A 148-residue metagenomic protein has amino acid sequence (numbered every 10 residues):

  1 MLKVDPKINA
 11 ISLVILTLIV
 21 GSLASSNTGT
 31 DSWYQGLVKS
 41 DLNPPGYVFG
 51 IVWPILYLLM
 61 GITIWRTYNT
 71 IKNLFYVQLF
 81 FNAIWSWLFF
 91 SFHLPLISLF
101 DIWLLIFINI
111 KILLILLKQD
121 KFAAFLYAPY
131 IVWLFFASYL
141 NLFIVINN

Functional and structural regions predicted by a protein language model:
L2-S25: N-terminal signal-anchor transmembrane alpha helix
T17-L23, Q78-W87, I131-S138: Aromatic-anchored segments of alpha-helical transmembrane domains
T28-L42, I146-N147: Membrane-interface helix termini and inter-helical loops of multi-pass transporters
P44-L58, H93-L104: Membrane-interface loop-to-helix entry segments
W53-I64, Q78-F81, L105: Core segments of transmembrane alpha-helices that mediate helix-helix packing or line hydrophobic substrate/ligand
W87-L99, I144-N148: Membrane-interface helix caps and helix-loop-helix hairpins in membrane proteins
F89-P95, K111-F125: Membrane-helix boundary connector in multi-pass membrane proteins
F122-N148: Terminal transmembrane helical module of multi-pass membrane proteins
